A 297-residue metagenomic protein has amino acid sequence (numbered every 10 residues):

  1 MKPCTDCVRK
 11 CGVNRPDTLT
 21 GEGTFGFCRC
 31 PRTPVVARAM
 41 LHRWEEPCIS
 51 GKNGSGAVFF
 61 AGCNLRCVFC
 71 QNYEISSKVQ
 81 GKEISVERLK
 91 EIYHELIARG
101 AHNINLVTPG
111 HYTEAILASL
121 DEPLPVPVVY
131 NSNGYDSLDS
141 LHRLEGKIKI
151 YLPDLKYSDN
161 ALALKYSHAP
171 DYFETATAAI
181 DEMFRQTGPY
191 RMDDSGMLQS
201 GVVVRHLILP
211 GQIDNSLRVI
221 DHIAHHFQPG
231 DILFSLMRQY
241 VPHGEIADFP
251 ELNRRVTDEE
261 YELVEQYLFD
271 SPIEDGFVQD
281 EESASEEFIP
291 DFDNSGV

Functional and structural regions predicted by a protein language model:
M1-E22, Y190-V297: Auxiliary Fe-S-binding modules of radical SAM enzymes
M1-N64, V68, N72-S77, D291-S295: N-terminal [4Fe-4S]-dependent radical SAM core
A61, E83, V107, R254-R255: Residue-level marker of alpha-helix boundaries and capping positions
A61, R66-R99: Glycine-rich active-site/cofactor-binding loop and its immediate structural neighborhood
E74-Q80, K165-P170, D248-R255: Short glycine-enriched, charge-decorated loop/helix-capping segments at active-site entrances that position
Q80, A161, E286: Glycine/Thr-rich phosphate-binding loops of Rossmann-like dinucleotide-binding domains
S85, H111-Y112, S283-A284: Positions that flank functional sites
E91-F249: Conserved AdoMet/S-adenosylmethionine-binding subsite of the radical SAM
